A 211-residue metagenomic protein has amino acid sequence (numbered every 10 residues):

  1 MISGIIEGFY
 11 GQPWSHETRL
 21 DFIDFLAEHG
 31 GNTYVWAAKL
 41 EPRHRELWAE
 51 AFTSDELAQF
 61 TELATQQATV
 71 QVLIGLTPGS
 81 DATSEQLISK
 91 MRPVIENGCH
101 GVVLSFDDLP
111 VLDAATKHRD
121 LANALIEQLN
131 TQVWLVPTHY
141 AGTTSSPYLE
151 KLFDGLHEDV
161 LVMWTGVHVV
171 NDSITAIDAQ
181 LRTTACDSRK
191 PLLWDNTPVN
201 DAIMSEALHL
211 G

Functional and structural regions predicted by a protein language model:
M1-T83, L87, E96-H100: Feature activates predominantly on carbohydrate-active enzymes
S3, S15, S54, S80 (+7 more regions): Generic serine detector
G8, K90, I95-E96, L109-G211: Catalytic-core regions of glycoside hydrolase
H100-V102, F106-D108: Short, conserved phosphate-binding/catalytic loop or strand-edge motifs used in phosphoryl-/nucleotidyl-transfer
